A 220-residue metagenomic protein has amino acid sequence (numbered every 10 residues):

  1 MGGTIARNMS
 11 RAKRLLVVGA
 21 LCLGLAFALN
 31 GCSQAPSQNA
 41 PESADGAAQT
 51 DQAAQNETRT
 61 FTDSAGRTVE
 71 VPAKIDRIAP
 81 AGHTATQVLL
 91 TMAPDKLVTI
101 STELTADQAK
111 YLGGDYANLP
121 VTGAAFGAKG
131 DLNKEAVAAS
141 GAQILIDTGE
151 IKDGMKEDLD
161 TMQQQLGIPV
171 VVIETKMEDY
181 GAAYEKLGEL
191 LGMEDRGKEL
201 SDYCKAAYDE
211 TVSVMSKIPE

Functional and structural regions predicted by a protein language model:
T4-G19: Bacterial N-terminal signal peptides that target proteins for export
V18-A28: Bacterial N-terminal signal peptides
A28-A47: Bacterial lipoprotein signal-peptidase II cleavage site
P41-T60, G66: Post-signal peptide N-terminal segment of mature Sec-exported envelope proteins
T60, T68, E157-E220: Extracytoplasmic substrate-binding proteins
A65-M92: Conserved H-X4-D acyltransferase segment
A79-A81, V98-S101, I144-T148, V170-E174 (+1 more regions): Structural recognition of the beta-strand scaffold that forms the well-ordered cores of secreted hydrolase catalytic
A85-S140, I144-I151: A short, structured surface patch at a secondary-structure boundary
